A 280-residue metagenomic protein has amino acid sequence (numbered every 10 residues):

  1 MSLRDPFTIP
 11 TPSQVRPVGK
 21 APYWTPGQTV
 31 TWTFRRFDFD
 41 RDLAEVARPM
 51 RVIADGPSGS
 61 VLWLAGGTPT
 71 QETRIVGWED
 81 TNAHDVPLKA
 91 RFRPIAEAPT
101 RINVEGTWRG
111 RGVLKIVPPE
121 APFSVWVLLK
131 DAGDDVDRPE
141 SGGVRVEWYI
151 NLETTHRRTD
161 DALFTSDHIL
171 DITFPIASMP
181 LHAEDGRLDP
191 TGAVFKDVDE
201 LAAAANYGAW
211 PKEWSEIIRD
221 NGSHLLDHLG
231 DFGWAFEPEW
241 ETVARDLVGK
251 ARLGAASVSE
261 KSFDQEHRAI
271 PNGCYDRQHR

Functional and structural regions predicted by a protein language model:
M1-R109: Charge-rich, low-complexity N-terminal segments
T33, I53, Y149-E153, D171-T173: Residues in well-ordered beta-strands of folded domains
R41, M50-R51, R158-D161, L170-D171: A generic local secondary-structure boundary/capping motif
S60-L64, R138-N151, P180-E200: Short, well-ordered strand-loop elements centered on a beta-strand within folded domains, enriched for acidic residues
Q71-G77, D161, A205-P211: A short, polar/proline- and glycine-enriched secondary-structure boundary/capping micro-motif
T107, R111-H168: Structured beta-strand/loop patches that form or line metal/cofactor-binding pockets in enzymes
F164-G230: A hydrophobic, small-residue-rich beta->alpha segment in the mid-to-C-terminal subdomain of diverse proteins
D220-H279: Cysteine/selenocysteine-centered motifs that mediate thiol-based redox chemistry or coordinate metal-sulfur cofactors
